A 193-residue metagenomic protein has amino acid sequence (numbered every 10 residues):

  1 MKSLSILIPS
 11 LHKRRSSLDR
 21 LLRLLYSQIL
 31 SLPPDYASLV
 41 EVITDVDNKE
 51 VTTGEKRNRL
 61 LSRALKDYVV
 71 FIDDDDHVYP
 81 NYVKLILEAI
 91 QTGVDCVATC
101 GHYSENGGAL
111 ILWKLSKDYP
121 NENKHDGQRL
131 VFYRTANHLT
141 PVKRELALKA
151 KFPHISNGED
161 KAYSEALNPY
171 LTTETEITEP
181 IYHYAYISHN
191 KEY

Functional and structural regions predicted by a protein language model:
I8-P33: Short, well-formed alpha-helical segments that are part of the catalytic scaffolds of diverse glycosyltransferases
N48-A64: Glycine-rich, basic loop-to-helix element that forms the pyrophosphate-binding segment of sugar-nucleotide handling
V69: Short aromatic/hydrophobic "clamp" motif used to bind/position activated sugar donors
D73-H77: The conserved acidic donor/metal-binding loop of glycosyltransferases
V83-W113: Conserved donor NDP-sugar-binding/catalytic core segment of glycosyltransferases
Y119-V142: A recurrent flexible, glycine/aromatic-enriched loop bordering the glycosyltransferase active site that acts as
N157-Y163: Acidic donor-binding loop at a coil-to-helix junction in glycosyltransferase catalytic cores that engages
I177-Y193: Active-site donor/metal-binding and catalytic loop motifs of nucleotide-sugar-dependent glycosylation enzymes
